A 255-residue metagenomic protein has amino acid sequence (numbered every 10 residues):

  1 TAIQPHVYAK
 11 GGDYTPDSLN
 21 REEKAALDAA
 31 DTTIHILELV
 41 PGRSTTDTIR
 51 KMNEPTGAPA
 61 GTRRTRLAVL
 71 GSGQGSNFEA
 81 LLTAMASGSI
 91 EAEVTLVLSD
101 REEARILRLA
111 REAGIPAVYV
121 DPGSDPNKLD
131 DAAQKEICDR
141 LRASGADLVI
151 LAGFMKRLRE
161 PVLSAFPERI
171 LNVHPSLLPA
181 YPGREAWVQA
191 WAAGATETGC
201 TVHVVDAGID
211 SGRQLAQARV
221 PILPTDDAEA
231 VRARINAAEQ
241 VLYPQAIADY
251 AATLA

Functional and structural regions predicted by a protein language model:
T1-R63: Classical nucleotidyltransferase
T56-A255: One-carbon transfer enzymes
